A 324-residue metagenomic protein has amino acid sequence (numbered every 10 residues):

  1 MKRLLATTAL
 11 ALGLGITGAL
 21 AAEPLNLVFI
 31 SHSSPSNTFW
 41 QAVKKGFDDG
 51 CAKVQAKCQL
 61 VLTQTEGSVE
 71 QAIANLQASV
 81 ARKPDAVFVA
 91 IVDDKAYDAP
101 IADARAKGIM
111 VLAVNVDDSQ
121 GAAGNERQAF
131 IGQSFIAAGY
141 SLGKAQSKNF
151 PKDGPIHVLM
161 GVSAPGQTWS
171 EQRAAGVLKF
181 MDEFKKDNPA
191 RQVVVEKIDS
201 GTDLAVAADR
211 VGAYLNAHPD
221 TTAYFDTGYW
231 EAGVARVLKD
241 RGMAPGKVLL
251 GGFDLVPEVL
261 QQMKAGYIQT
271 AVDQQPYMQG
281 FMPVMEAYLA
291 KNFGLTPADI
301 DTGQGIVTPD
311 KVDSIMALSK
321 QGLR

Functional and structural regions predicted by a protein language model:
I16-A22: Sec/Tat signal peptide C-region and signal peptidase I cleavage site
E23-L25, G161-P165, W169, F180-F184 (+1 more regions): Hinge/cleft segment of the Venus flytrap/periplasmic-binding protein
N26-G46, G50, V54, Q59-N75 (+3 more regions): Extracytoplasmic "Venus flytrap"
T38-K53, A138-L142, T168-R191, V206 (+3 more regions): Short, solvent-exposed amphipathic alpha-helices that sit in or adjacent to ligand/effector-binding or catalytic
K53-T65, H157-M160, L178-T202, G303: Short beta-strand elements in bilobed, periplasmic/extracellular small-molecule ligand-binding domains
A72, A129-H157, Q172, A207-A208 (+2 more regions): Hydrophobic alpha-helical segments within soluble ligand-binding/sensing domains
R82-A106, V177, E196-Q261: Hydrophobic alpha-helical
A99-A137, K148, H157-S163, V256-K264 (+2 more regions): Flexible loop/hinge segments that line or gate small-molecule binding clefts
